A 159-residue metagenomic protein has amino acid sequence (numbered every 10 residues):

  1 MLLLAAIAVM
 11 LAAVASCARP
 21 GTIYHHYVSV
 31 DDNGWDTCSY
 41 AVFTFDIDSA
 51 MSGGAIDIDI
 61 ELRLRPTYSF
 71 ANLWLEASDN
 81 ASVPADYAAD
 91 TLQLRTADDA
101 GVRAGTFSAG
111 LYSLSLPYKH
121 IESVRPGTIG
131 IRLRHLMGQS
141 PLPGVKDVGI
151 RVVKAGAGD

Functional and structural regions predicted by a protein language model:
A13-S16: C-terminal motif of bacterial Sec signal peptides marking the signal peptidase cleavage site
A18-G21: Bacterial signal peptide processing site
Y24-D46: Post-signal peptide N-terminal segment of mature Sec-exported envelope proteins
S39-L62, Y68-A71, T128: Contiguous beta-strand segments within globular domains
E61-R63, R132-Q139: Short beta-strand-plus-loop segments that form exposed binding edges in beta-rich domains
Y68-E76, G144-D147: Short coil-to-beta strand junction motifs in C2/discoidin
T91-E122: An anionic, turn-rich surface loop/hairpin at beta-sheet edges that serves as a generic interaction/coordination patch
